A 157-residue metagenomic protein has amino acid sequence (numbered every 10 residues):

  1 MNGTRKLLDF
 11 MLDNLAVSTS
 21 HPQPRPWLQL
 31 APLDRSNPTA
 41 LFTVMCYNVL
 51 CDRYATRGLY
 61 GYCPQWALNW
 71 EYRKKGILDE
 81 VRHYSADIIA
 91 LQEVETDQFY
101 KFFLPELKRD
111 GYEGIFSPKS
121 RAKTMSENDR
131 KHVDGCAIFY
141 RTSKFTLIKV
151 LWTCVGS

Functional and structural regions predicted by a protein language model:
M1-K6: Long, acidic (Asp/Glu-rich), low-complexity accessory segments flanking structured domains
M11-N37, L41, I88-S157: Structured beta-strand-rich core segments of catalytic domains in phosphoester-bond hydrolases
N37-T56: Short beta-strand segments enriched in small/hydrophobic residues
L50-Y72, G156: Acidic/histidine-rich helix-loop elements that form or flank divalent-metal/phosphate-binding sites at the catalytic
Y84: Active-site charged/polar residues at nucleotide-handling catalytic sites that mediate phosphoryl, nucleotidyl
